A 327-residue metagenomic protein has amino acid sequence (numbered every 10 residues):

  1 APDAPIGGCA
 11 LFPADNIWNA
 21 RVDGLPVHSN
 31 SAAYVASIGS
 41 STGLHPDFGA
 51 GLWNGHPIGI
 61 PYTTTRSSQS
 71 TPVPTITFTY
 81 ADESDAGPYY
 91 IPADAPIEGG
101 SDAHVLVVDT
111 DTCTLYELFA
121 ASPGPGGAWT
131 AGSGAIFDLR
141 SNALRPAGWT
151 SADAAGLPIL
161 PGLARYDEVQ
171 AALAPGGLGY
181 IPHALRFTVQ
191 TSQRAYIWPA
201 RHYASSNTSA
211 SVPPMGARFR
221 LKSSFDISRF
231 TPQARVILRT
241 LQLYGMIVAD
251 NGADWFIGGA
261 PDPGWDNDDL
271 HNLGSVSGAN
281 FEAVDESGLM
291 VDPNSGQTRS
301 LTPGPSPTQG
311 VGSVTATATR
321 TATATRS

Functional and structural regions predicted by a protein language model:
A1-G310: Short, surface-exposed polybasic-aromatic patches that bind anionic ligands, especially phosphate groups
G312-S327: Extracellular mucin-like PTS domains
